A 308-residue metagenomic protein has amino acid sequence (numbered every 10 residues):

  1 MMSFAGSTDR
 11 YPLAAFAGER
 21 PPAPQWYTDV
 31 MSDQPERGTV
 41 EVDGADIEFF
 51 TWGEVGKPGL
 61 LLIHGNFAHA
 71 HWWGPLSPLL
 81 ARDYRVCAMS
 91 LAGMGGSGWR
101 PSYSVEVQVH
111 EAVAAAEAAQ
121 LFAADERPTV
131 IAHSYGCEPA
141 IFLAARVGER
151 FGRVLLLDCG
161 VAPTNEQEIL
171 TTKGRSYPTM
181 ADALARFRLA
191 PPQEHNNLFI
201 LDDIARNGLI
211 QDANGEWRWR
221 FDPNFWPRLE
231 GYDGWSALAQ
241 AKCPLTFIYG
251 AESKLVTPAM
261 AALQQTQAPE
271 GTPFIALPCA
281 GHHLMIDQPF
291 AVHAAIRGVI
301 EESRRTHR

Functional and structural regions predicted by a protein language model:
M1-L60, R82-Y84, L121-A124, P273 (+1 more regions): Alpha/beta-hydrolase fold catalytic core
V42-W52, C87-I131, A294: Active-site loop/oxyanion-hole signature of alpha/beta-hydrolase fold enzymes
A45-G98: Conserved HGGG/HGGXW glycine-rich cap/lid loop of the alpha/beta-hydrolase fold
A132, G136, A140: Gly/Ala-rich beta-loop-alpha elbow adjacent to hydrolase catalytic centers
I141-A145, G152-D182: Flexible "cap/lid" loop of the alpha/beta hydrolase fold
G174, P178-A237: Conserved alpha/beta-hydrolase catalytic His-Asp/Glu region
P244-A280: Conserved loop-alpha-helix segment in the C-terminal half of the alpha/beta-hydrolase fold that carries the catalytic
A280-P289, H293: Catalytic histidine-centered segment of alpha/beta-hydrolase-like enzymes
